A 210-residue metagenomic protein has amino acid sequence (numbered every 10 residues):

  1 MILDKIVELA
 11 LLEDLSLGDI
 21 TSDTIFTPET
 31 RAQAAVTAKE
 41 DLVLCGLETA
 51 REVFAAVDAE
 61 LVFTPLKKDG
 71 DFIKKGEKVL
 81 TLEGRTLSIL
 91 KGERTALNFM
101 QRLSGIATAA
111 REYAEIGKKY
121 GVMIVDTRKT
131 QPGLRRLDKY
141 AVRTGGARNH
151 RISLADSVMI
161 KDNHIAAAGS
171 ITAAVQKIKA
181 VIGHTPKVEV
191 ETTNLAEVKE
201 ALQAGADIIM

Functional and structural regions predicted by a protein language model:
M1-A204, I208: Acidic/glycine-rich phosphate/pyrophosphate-binding loops and surrounding catalytic core that coordinate Mg2+
